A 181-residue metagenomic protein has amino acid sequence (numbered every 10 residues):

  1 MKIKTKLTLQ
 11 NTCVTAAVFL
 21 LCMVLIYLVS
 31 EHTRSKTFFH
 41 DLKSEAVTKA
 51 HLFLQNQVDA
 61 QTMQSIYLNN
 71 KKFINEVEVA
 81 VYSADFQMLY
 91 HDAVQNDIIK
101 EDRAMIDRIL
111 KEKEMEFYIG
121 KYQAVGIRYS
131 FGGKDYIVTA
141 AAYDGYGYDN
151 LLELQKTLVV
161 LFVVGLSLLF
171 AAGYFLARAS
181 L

Functional and structural regions predicted by a protein language model:
M1-D85, D149: Juxtamembrane segments flanking the first transmembrane helix of membrane-anchored signal-transduction proteins
Q10, L25-E31, L161, G165-L181: Cytosolic-side ends of inner-membrane transmembrane helices, especially those that anchor bacterial signal-transduction
C13-V18, K156, V160-V164: Hydrophobic alpha-helical transmembrane segments of multipass membrane transporters and ion channels, focusing on
F38, G147-N150, L154-T157, A172-S180: Juxtamembrane alpha-helical signal-transduction segment immediately C-terminal to a transmembrane helix
Q64-I119: Extracytoplasmic ligand-binding sensor domains of the Cache superfamily
Q95-V159: Extracytoplasmic
